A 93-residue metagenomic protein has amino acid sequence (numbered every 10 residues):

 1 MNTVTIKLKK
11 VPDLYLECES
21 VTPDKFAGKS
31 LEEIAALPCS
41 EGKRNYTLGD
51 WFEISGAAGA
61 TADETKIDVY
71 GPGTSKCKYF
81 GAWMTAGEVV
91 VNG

Functional and structural regions predicted by a protein language model:
M1-G93: Charge-rich, low-hydrophobicity low-complexity segments
